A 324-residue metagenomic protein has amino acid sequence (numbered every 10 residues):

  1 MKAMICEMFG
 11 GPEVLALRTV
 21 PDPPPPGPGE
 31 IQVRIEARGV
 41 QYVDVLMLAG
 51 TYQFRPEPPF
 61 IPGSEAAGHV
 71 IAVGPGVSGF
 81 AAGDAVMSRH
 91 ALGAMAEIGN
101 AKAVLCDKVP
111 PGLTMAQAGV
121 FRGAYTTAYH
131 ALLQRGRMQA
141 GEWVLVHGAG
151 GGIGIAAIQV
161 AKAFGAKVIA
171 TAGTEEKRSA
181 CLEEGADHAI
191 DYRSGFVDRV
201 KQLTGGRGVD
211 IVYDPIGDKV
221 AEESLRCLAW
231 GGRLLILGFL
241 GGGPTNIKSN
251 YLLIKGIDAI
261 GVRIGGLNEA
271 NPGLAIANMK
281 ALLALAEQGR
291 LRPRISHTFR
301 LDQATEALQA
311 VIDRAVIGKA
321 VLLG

Functional and structural regions predicted by a protein language model:
P21-V40, T51-G93: Glycine-rich beta-strand-centered segment in the early N-terminal region that forms part of a ligand/cofactor-binding
L46, E57, G79, A85-G148: NAD(P)H dinucleotide-binding glycine-rich loop of Rossmann-like/cofactor-binding domains, especially the beta1-alpha1
I71, I169, I260: Conserved beta-strand positions in the Rossmann-like core of class I SAM-dependent methyltransferases
A81, G119-S194: Mid-domain Rossmann-like dinucleotide-binding core that forms the NAD(H)/NADP(H) cofactor-binding site
A85, W143, K167, G232-R233 (+1 more regions): Short glycine-centered segments of the SAM/dcSAM-binding site in methyltransferase folds
A172, K219-R290, L323-G324: Glycine-rich phosphate-binding loop and adjacent beta-alpha segment of Rossmann(oid) nucleotide-cofactor-binding
F196-G206: Short amphipathic alpha-helix with an adjacent loop that forms part of the alpha/beta core around
G206, L283, Q288-H297, T305-G324: C-terminal capping/lid region of NAD(P)-dependent oxidoreductase domains
